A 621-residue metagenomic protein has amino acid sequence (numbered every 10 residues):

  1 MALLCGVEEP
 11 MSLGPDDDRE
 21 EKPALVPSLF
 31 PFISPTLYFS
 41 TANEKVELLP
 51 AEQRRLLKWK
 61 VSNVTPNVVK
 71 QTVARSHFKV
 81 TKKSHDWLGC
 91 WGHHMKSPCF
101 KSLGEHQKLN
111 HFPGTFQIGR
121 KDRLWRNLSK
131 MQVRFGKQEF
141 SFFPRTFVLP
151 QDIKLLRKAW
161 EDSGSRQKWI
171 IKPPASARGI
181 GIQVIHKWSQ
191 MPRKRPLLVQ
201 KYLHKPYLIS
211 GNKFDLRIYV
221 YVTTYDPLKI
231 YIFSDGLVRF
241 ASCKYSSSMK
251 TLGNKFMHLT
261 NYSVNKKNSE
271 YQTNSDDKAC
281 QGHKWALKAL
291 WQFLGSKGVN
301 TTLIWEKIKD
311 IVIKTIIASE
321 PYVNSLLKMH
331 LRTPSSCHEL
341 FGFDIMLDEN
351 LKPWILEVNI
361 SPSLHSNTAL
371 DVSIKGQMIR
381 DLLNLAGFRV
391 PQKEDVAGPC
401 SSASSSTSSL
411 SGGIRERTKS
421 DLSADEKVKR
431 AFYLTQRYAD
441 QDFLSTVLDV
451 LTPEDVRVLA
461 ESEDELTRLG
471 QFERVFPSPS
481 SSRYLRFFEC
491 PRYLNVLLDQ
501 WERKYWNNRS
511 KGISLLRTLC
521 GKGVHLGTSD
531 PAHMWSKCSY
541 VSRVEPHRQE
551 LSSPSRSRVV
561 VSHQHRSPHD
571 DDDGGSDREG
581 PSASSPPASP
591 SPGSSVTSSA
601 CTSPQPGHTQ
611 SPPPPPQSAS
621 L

Functional and structural regions predicted by a protein language model:
A2-S102, P113-T115, G119-R134, S141 (+4 more regions): Acidic, PEST-like segments
Q53-R54, L109-N110, F140-F142, P174-G179: Short glycine-enriched loop/turn motifs at secondary-structure junctions
P144-G211, Y219: ATP-grasp fold ATP-binding core
F343-I345: Hydrophobic residue at the +6 position relative to the catalytic HRD Asp in the kinase catalytic loop
D348: Short, acidic, Ser/Thr-enriched surface-loop or helix-capping motifs
